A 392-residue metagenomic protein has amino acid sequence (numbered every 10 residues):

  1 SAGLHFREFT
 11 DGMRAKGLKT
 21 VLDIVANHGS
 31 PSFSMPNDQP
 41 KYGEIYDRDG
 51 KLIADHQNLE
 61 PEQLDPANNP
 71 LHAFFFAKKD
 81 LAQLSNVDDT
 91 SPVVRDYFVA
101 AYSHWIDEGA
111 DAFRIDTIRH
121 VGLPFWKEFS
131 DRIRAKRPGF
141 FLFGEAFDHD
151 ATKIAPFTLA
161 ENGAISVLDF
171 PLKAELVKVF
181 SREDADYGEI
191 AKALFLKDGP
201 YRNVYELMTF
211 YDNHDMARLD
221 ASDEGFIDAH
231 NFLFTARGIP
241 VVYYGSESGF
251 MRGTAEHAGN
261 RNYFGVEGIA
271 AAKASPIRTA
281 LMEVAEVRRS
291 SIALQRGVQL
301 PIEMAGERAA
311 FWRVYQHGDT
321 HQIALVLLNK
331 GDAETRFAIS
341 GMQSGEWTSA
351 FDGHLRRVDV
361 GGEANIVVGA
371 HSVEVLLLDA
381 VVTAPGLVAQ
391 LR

Functional and structural regions predicted by a protein language model:
S1-K19, N27, F33-S34, G50 (+1 more regions): Chitinase-like catalytic core of GlcNAc-active glycosidases
T10-L18, H28, P36-K41, A100-L207 (+6 more regions): Active-site-proximal helices and loops of the catalytic beta/alpha 8
M35-L84, A174-A193: Core domains of carbohydrate- and sulfate-ester-processing enzymes
H214-D215: Catalytic grooves of carbohydrate-active enzymes
R237-P240: Short glycine-/polar-rich loops that comprise or flank the Walker A/P-loop and associated switch/sensor motifs
T348-E363: Solvent-exposed beta-strand/loop surfaces of large extracellular or lumenal domains
D359-R392: C-terminal beta-strand-rich structural cap/linker in extracellular carbohydrate-active enzymes
